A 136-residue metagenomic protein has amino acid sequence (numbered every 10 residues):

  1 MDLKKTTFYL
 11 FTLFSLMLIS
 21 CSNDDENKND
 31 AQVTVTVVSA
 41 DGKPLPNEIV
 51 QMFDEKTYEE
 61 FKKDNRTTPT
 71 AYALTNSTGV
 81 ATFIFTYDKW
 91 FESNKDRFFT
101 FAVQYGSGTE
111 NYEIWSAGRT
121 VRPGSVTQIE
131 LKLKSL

Functional and structural regions predicted by a protein language model:
M1-Y9: Bacterial N-terminal signal peptides that target proteins for export
M17-S20: C-terminal motif of bacterial Sec signal peptides marking the signal peptidase cleavage site
S22-D25: Bacterial signal peptide processing site
A31-S39: A short, amphipathic beta-strand motif
D41-R66: Short, ordered, surface-exposed loop/turn motifs in non-cytosolic proteins
K62-T86: Short, acidic Ser/Thr/Gly-rich low-complexity loop/linker segments typical of extracellular and cell-surface proteins
F85, K89-T109: A short, solvent-exposed beta-strand micro-motif common in secreted/extracellular proteins
I114-L136: Extracellular beta-sheet/turn segments enriched in Thr/Pro/Gly and aliphatic residues
